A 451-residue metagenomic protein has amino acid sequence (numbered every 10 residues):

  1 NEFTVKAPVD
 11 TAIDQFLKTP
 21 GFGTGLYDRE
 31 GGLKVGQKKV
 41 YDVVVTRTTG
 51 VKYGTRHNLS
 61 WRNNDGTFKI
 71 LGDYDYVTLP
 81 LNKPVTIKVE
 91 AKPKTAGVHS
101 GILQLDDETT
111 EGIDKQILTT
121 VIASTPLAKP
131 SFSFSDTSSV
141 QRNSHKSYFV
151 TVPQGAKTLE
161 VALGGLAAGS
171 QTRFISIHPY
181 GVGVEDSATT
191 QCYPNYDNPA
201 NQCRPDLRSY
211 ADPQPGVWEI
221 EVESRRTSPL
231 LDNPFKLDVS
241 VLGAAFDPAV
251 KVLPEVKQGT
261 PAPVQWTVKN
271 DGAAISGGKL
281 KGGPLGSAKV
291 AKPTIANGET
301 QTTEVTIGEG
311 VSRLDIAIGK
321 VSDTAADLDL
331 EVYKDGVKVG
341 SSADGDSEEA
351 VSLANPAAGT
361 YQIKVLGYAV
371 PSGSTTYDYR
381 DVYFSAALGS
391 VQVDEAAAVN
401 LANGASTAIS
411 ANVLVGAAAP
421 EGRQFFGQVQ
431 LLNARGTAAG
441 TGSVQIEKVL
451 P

Functional and structural regions predicted by a protein language model:
N1-H57, D106-N143, D238-D271, A386-Q392 (+1 more regions): Long, low-complexity ectodomains and other extracytoplasmic segments of secretory-pathway proteins
E2-D28, T46-K88, K129-S133, H145 (+6 more regions): Surface-exposed binding patches on compact interaction domains or structured appendages
R29-V35, K146-T158, R208-P215, I295-R313 (+1 more regions): Extracellular and analogous surface-interaction loops
V35-D42, V85, K92-Q104, S144-K146 (+3 more regions): Short, solvent-exposed loop/turn segments enriched in Ser/Thr/Gly
G50-W61, H99-I102, K115-I117, A162 (+5 more regions): Short, hydrophobic/aromatic beta-strand segments
N58-S60, Q104, A162, R173-I177 (+4 more regions): Beta-strand signatures of extracellular beta-sandwich domains
Y76-A96, I177-K236, E331-R380: Noncatalytic accessory or regulatory domains flanking protease catalytic cores in secreted, cell-surface, and selected
L105, L163, V222-S224, V365-G367 (+1 more regions): Conserved structural position at the C-terminal beta-strand of extracellular beta-sandwich adhesion modules
